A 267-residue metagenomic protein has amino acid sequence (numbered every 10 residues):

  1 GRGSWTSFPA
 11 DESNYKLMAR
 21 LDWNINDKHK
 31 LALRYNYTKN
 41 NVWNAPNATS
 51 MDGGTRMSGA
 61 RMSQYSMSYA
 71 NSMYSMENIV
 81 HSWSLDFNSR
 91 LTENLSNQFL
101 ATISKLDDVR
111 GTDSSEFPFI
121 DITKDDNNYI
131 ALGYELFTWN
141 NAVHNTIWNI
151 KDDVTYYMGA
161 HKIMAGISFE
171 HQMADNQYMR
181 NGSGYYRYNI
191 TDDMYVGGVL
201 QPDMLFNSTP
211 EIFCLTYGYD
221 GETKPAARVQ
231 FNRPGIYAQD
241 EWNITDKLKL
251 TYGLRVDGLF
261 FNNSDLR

Functional and structural regions predicted by a protein language model:
G1, Y37, D246, D257: Glycine-rich, acidic and aromatic/proline-enriched surface loops and short helix-turn segments that act as binding
G1-S13: Surface-exposed beta-strand-turn/loop segments characteristic of Gram-negative outer-membrane beta-barrels
T6, N71-S72, R255-L259: Conserved short loop/turn motifs at secondary-structure junctions
A10-N14, N24-Q239: Replace "related TpsB outer-membrane translocases also match" with "some related outer-membrane beta-barrels such as
A32, L250-T251: Structural recognition of the beta-strand scaffold that forms the well-ordered cores of secreted hydrolase catalytic
K224-N243, L254-R267: Extended, folded domain segments that form the structural surfaces/walls around functional sites
